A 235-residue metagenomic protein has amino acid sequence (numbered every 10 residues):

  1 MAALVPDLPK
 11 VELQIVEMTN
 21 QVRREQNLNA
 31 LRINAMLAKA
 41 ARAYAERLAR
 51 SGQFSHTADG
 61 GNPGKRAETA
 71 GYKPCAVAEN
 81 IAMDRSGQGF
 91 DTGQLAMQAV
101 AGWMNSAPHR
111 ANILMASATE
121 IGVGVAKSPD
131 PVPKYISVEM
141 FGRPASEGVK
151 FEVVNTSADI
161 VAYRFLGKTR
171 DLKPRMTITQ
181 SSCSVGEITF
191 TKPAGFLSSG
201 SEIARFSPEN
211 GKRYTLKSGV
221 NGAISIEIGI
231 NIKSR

Functional and structural regions predicted by a protein language model:
A2, E139-A145: Beta-strand-rich domain onsets/edges
A3-E68, M115-G122, D130: Short, well-ordered surface patches within globular domains
P63-M140: A well-ordered secondary-structure block
E147-I160, S218: Asparagine-centered strand-capping/turn motif at beta-strand->loop junctions
A158-K168: Short, surface-exposed beta-strand/strand-loop-strand elements in extracellular ectodomains
L166-V185: Intrinsically disordered, low-complexity Pro/Gly/Ser/Thr-rich segments with frequent PxxP/GP/PP motifs and embedded
S184-S198, E202-I203: A short, solvent-exposed beta-strand micro-motif common in secreted/extracellular proteins
S199-R235: Extracellular beta-sheet/turn segments enriched in Thr/Pro/Gly and aliphatic residues
